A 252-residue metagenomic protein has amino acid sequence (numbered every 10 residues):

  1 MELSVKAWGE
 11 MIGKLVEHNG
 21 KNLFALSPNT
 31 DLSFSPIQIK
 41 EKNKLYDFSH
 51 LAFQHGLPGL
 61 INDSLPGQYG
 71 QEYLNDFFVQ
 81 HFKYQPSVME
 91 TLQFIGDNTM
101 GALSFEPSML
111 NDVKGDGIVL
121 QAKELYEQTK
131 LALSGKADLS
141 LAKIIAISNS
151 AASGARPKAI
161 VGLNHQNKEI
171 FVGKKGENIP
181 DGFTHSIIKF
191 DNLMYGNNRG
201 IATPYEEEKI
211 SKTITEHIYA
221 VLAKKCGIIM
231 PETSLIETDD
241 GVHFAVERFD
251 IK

Functional and structural regions predicted by a protein language model:
M1-K252: Phosphate/dinucleotide-binding and metal-coordinating scaffold of catalytic cores in nucleotide-dependent enzymes
